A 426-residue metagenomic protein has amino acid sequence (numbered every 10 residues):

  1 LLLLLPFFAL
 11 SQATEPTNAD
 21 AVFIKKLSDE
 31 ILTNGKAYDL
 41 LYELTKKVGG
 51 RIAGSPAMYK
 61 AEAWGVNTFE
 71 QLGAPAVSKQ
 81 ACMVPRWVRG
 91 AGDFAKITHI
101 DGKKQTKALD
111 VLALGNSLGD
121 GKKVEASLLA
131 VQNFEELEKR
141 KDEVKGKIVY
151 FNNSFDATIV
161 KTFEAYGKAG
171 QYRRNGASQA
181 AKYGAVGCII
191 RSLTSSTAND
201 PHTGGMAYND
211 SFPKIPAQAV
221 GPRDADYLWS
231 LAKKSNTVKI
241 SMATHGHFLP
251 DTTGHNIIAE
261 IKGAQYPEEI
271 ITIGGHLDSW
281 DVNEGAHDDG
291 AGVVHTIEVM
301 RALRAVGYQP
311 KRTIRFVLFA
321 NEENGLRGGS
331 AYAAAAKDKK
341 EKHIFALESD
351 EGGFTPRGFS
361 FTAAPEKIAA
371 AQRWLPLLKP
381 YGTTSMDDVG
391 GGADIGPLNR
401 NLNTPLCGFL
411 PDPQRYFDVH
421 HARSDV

Functional and structural regions predicted by a protein language model:
L1-P16: Bacterial Sec-dependent N-terminal signal peptides
T14, Y42, K46, G50-I148 (+1 more regions): Noncatalytic luminal/extracellular "stalk/propeptide" segments of secretory-pathway proteins
A21-S55, D200-G205, D278, F345-F354 (+1 more regions): N-terminal capping segment at the start of a domain
V22-F23, I100, D110-D142, M206-A286 (+1 more regions): Soluble metallo-hydrolase cores and metallopeptidase-like ectodomains found primarily in the secretory/periplasmic
I24-L32, K46-P56, D93, G115 (+8 more regions): Second-shell loop/turn segments in exported
S55, K107-P216, E284, G382-T384: Extracellular/luminal Protease-associated
N175, T253-N256, S279-A370: Acidic/histidine-rich catalytic neighborhood of metal-dependent amide-processing enzymes
A181, G187, R191-S192, D210 (+2 more regions): Active-site-adjacent substrate-binding region of metalloamidase/peptidase-like peptide-processing proteins
